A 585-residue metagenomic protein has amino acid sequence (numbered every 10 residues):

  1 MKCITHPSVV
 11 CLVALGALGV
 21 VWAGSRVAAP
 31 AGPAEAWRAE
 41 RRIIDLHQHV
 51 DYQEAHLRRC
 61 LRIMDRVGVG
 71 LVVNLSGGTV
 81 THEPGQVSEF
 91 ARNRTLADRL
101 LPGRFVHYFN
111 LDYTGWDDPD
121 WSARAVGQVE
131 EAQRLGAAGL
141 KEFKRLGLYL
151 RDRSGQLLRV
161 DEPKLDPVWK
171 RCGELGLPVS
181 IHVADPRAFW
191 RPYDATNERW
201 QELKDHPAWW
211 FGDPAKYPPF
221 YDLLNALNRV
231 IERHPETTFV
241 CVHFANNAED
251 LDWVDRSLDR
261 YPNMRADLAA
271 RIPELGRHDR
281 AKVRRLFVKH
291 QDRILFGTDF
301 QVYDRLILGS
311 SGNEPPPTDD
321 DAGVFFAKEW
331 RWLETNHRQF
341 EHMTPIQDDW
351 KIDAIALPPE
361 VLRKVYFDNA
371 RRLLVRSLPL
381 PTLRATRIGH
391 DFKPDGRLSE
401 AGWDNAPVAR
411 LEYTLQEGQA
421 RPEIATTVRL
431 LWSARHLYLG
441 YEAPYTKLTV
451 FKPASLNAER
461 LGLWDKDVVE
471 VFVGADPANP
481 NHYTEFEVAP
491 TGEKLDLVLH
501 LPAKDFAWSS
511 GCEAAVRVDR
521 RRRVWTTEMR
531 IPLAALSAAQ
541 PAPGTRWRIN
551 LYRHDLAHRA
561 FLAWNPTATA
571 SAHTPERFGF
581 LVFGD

Functional and structural regions predicted by a protein language model:
M1-V13: Bacterial N-terminal signal peptides that target proteins for export
V10-W22: Bacterial N-terminal signal peptides
G24-G103, P381: An N-terminally biased module of ancient metal coordination in phosphate/nucleic-acid-related enzymes
A34-R38, V87-F211, P262, I272: Active-site gating/metal-coordination segments in enzymes
I44-Q48, L71-N74, F105-F109, L140-E142 (+4 more regions): Hydrophobic faces of well-ordered beta-strands that scaffold small-molecule active sites in alpha/beta enzyme cores
Q48-L57, G78-F90, T114-A123, L150 (+4 more regions): Acidic-and-aromatic substrate-binding clefts and catalytic sites of carbohydrate-active enzymes
E54, L61, A215, F220-R229 (+1 more regions): H/E-rich (His + Asp/Glu) clusters that bind or coordinate divalent metals
P379-D585: Structural preference for beta-rich elements and adjacent junctions enriched in aromatics
